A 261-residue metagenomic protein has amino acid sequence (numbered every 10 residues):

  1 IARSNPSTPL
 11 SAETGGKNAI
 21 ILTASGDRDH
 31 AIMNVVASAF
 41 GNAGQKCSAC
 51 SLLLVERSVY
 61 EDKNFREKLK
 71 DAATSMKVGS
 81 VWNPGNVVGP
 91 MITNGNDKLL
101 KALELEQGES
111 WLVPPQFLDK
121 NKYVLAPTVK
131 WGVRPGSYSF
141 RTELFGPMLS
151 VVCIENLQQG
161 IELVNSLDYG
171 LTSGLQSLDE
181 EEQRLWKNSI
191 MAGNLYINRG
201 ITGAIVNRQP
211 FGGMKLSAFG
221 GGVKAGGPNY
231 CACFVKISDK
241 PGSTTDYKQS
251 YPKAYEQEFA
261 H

Functional and structural regions predicted by a protein language model:
I1-R134, Q158, I197, S243-H261: ALDH superfamily catalytic-core signature
I21, M33, A72-V78, F117-D119 (+1 more regions): Conserved C-terminal structural/oligomerization subdomain of aldehyde/semialdehyde dehydrogenase
